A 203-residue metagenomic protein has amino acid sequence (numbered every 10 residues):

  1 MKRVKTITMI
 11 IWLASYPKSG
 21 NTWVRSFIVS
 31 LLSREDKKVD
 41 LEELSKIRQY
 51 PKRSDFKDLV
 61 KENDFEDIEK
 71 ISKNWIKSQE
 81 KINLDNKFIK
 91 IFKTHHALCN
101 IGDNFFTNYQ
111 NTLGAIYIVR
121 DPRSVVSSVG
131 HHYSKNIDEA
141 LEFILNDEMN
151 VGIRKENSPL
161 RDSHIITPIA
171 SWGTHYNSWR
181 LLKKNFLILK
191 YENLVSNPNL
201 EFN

Functional and structural regions predicted by a protein language model:
M1-L189: PAPS-dependent sulfotransferase catalytic domain
K190-V195: G-domain G4 guanine-recognition motif of GTPases
S196-N203: NTP-dependent small-molecule kinase module
